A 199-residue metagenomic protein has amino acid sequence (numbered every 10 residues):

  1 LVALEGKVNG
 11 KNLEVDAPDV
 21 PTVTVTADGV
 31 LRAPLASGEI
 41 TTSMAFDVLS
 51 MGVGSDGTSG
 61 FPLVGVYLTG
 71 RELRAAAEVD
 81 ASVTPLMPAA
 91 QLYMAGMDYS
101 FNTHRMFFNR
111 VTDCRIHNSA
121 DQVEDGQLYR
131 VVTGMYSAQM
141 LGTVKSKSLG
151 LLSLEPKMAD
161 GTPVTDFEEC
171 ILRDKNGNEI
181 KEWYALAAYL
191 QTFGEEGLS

Functional and structural regions predicted by a protein language model:
L1-S199: Catalytic centers of hydrolytic enzymes
